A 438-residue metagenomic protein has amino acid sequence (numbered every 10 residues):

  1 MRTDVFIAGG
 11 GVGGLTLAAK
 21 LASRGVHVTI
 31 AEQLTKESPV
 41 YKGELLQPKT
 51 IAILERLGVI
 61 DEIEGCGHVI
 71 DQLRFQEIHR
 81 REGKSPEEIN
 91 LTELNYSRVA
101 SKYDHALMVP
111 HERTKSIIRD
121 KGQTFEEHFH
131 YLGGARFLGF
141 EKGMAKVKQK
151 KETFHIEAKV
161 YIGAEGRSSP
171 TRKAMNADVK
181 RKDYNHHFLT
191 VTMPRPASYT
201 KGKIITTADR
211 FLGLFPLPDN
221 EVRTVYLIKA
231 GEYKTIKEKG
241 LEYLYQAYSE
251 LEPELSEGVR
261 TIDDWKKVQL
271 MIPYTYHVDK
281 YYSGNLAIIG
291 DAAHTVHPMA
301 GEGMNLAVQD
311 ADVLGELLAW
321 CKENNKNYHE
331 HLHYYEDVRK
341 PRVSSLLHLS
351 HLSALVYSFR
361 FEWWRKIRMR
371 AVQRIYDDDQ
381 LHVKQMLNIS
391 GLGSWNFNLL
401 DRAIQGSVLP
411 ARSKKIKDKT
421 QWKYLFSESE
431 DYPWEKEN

Functional and structural regions predicted by a protein language model:
M1, A52, L57-A174, K182-F188: Conserved N-terminal helical subregion
M1-G11: Beta1/beta-strand and adjacent pyrophosphate-binding region of the FAD-binding site in flavoprotein oxidoreductases
G11-V12, E37: Residue-level detector of alpha-helix initiation sites
V12, A18, Q269-L352, V356-F359: Conserved mid-domain beta->alpha element of the FAD-binding
A22-K42: Glycine-rich FAD pyrophosphate-binding loop
T35-E55: Conserved N-terminal glycine-rich FAD pyrophosphate-binding loop of Rossmann-like flavoproteins
G139, K146-H155, V160-Q269, P273 (+1 more regions): Conserved FAD-binding catalytic core of PHBH/FMO-like flavoproteins
E316-N438: C-terminal helical "tail/cap" subdomain of flavin- and related membrane-associated enzymes
